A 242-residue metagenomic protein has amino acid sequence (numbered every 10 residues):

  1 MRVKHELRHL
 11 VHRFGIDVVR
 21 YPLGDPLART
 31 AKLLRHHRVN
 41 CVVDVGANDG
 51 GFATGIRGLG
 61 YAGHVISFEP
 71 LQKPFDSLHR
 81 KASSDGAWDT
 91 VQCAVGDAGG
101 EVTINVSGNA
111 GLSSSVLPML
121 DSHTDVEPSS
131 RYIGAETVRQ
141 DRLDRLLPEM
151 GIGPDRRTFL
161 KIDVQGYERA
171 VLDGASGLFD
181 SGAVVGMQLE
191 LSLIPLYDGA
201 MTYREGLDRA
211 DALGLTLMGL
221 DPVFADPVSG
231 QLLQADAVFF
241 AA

Functional and structural regions predicted by a protein language model:
M1-A242: Phosphate/nucleotide-binding beta-alpha loop and adjacent structural elements of enzyme active sites
